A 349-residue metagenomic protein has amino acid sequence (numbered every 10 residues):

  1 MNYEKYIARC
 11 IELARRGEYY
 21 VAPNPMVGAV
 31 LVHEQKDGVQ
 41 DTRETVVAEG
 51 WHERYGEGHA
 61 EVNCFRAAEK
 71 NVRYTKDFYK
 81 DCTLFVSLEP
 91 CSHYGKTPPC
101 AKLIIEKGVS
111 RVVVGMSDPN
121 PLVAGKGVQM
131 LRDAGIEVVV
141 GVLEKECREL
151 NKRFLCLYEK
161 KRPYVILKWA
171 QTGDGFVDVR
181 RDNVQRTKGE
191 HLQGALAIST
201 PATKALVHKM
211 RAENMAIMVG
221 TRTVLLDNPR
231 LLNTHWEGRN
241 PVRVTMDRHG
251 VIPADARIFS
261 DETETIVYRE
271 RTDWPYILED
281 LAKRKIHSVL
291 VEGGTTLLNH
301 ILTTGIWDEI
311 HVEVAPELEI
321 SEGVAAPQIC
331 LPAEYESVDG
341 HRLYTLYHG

Functional and structural regions predicted by a protein language model:
Y3-A22, L157: Short, basic/aromatic recognition patches
C10, G28, C91, L131 (+6 more regions): Residue-level signal for inorganic ion chemistry
V27-Q35, K168-A170, Y344: Short beta-strand scaffold segments in enzyme catalytic cores
L31-C147, Q185-R186, V242, L302: Zn2+-dependent cytidine deaminase-like catalytic core
R54, M116-N120, L143-E144, D247-V251 (+2 more regions): Short, acidic/turn-prone active-site loops that include or flank metal/cofactor- and phosphate-binding residues
F154-S288, T295-N299: Active-site ligand-binding patch in enzyme domains
W274-P275, G323-G349: Conserved histidine-centered catalytic loops in small-molecule metabolism enzymes
L302-A333: Flexible, gly/pro- and Lys/Arg-enriched active-site loops
